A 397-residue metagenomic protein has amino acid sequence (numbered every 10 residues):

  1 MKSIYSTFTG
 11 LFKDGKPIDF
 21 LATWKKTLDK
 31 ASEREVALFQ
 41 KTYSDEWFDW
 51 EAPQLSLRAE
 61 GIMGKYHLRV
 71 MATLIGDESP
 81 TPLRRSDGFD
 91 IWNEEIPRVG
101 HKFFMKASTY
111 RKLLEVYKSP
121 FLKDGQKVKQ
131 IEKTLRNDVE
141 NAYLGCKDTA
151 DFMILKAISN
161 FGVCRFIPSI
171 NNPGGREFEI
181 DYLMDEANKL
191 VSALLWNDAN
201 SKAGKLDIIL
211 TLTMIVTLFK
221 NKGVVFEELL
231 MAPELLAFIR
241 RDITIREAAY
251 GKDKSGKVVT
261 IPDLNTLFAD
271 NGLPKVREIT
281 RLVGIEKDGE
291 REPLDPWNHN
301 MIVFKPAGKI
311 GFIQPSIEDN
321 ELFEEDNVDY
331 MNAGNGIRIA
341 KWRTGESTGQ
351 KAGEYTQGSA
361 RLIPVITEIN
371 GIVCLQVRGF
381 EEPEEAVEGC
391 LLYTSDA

Functional and structural regions predicted by a protein language model:
M1-P53, C374, G379-G389: N-terminal alpha-helical "arm" segments
S44-P120: Assembly/oligomerization interface modules of large self-assembling protein complexes
E94-E186, D207, L212, T217-E234 (+1 more regions): Long, contiguous amphipathic alpha-helices that act as assembly "spine/axial" helices in icosahedral shell and virion
L190-M214: Short N-terminal edge-element motif at the start of the domain
K222-L322: Extended oligomerization regions of viral-like shell subunits
D295, H299-P364: C-terminal structured domain segments
S347-L392: Extended, charged low-complexity segments that frequently continue into or abut oligomerization scaffolds
Y393-A397: Conserved small/polar residues in nucleotide/adenosyl-binding loops
